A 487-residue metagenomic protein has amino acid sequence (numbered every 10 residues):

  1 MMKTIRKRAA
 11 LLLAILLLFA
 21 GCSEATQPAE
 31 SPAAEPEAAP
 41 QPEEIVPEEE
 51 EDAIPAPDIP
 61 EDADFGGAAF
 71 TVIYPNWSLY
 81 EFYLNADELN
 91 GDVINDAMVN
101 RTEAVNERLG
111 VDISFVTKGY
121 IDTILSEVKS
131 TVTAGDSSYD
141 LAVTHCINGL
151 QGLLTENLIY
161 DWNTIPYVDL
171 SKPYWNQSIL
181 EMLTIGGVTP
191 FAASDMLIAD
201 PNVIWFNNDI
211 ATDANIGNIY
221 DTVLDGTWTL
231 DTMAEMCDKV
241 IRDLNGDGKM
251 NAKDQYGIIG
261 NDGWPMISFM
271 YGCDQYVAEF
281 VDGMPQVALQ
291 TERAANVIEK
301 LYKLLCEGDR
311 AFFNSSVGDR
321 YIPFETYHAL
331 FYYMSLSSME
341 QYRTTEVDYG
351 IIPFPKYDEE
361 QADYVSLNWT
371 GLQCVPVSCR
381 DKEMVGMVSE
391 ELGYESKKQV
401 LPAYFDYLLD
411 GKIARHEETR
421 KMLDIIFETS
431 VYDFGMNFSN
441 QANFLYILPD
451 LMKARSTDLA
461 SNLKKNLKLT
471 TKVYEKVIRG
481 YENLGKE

Functional and structural regions predicted by a protein language model:
M2-E156, Q399, S456-E487: Conserved N-terminal structural module of periplasmic/extracytoplasmic solute-binding proteins
E51-F70, G119-D122, C146-V203, D231: Hinge/lid segment of periplasmic solute-binding proteins
L154-Y160, N176-D221, I259-D282, L367-P376: Periplasmic solute-binding protein
N163, Y167-Y174, T222-D225, N251 (+2 more regions): Short, solvent-exposed loop/beta-turn-alpha elements that line the ligand-binding surface or hinge of extracytoplasmic
A234-D238, S268-S315: Glycine-centered hinge/linker elements that transmit conformational signals in sensory and ligand-binding systems
D243-D254: Acidic, glycine-anchored loop motifs typical of Ca2+
Y342-L409: Extracytoplasmic/periplasmic substrate-recognition and gating elements
V377-G386, S396-E487: Conserved C-terminal helix/tail region of periplasmic/extracytoplasmic solute-binding proteins
